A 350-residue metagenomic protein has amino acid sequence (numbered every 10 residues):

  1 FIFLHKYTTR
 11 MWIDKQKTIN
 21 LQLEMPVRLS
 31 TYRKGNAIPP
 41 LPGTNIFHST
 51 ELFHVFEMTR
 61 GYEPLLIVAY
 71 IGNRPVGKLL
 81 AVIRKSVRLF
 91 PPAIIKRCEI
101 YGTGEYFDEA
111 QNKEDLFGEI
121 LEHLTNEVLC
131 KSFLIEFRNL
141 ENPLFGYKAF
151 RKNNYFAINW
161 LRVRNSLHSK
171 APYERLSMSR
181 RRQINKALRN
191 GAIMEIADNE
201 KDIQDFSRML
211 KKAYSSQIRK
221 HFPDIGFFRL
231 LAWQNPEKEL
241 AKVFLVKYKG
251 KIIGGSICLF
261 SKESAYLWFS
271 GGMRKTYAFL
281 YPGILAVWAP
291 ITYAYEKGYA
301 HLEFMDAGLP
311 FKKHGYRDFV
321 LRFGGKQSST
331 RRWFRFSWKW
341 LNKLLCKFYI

Functional and structural regions predicted by a protein language model:
Y7-T8: Short terminal hydrophobic/aromatic SLiMs and anchors at protein ends
W12-G72, V76-R88, L140-R162, P172-T276: A conserved beta-strand-loop-helix scaffold within acyl/acetyltransferase catalytic domains
W12-L23, V82-K85, F150-P172, Y299-I350: Active-site/acyl-donor-binding loops of N-acyltransferases
Y62-P64, L129-S132, A241, E296-Y299: Short, high-confidence coil segments that cap the C-terminus of an alpha-helix and link into the following beta-strand
G72-P75, E99-Y101, Y106-D108, D115-H123 (+2 more regions): Aromatic (often tryptophan-rich) hydrophobic motifs at membrane interfaces
V82-T103: Conserved acyl-donor/pantetheine-binding loop and adjacent beta-alpha core of acyl/acetyltransferases and related
D115-N159: Non-catalytic accessory segments adjacent to catalytic cores
